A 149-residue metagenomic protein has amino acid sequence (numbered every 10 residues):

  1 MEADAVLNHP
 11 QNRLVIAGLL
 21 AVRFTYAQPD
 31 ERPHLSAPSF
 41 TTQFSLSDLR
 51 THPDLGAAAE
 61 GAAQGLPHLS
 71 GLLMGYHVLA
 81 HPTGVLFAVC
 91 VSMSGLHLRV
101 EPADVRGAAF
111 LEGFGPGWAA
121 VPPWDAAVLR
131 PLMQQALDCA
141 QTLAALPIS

Functional and structural regions predicted by a protein language model:
E2-S149: Charge-dense, helix-prone N-terminal extensions
